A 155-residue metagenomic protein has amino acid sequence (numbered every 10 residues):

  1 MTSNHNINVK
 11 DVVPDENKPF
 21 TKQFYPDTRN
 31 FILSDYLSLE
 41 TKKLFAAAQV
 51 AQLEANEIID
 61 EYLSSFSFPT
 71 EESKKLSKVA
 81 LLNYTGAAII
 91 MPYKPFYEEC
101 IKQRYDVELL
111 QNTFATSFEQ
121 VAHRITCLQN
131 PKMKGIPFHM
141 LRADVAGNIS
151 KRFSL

Functional and structural regions predicted by a protein language model:
M1-L155: Conserved binding/catalytic microenvironments
